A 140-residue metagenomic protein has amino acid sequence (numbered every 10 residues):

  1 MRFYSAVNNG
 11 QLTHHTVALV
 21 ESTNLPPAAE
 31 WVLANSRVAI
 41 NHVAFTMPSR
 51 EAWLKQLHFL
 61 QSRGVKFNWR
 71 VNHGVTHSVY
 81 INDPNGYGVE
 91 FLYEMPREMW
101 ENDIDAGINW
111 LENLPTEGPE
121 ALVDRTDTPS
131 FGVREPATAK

Functional and structural regions predicted by a protein language model:
M1-E21: Core segments of cupin and vicinal oxygen chelate
V7-L12, P27, P48-E51: Short, charged helix-to-loop "capping" segments that act as catalytic/coupling loops
G10, L33-S36: Generic structural signal for beta-strand residues in well-ordered domains
N24, S36-G88, Y93-W100, N113-K140: Vicinal oxygen chelate
P27-L33: Short beta-strand/turn micro-motifs at beta-sheet edges
W31, E101-I104: Short aromatic-enriched loop/helix-cap "lid" or pocket-rim segments at secondary-structure transitions that line
I104-L114: Low-complexity, intrinsically disordered terminal/linker segments enriched in charged and Gly/Pro repeats
